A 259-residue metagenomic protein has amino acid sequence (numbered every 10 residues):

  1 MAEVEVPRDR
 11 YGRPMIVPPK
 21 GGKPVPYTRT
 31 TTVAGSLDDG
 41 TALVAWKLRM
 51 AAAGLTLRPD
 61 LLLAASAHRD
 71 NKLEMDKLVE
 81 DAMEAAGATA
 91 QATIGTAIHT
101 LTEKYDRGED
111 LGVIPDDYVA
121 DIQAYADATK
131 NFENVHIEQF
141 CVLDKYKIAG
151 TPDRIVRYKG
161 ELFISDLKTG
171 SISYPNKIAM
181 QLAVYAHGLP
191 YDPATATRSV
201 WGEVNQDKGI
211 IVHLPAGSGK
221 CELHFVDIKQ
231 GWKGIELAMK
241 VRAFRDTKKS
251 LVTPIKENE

Functional and structural regions predicted by a protein language model:
M1-A97: Charged, glycine-rich intrinsically disordered N-terminal tails and low-complexity linkers that flank
E3-P14, E80-I164, S173-K177, D192 (+1 more regions): Catalytic cores of nuclease domains that cleave nucleic-acid phosphodiester backbones
G40-A52, I122-Y125, G231-A238: Generic hydrophobic, helix-prone segments enriched in Leu/Val/Ile
Q139-L251: Mg2+/Mn2+-dependent nuclease catalytic core
K249-E259: Non-catalytic C-terminal interaction segments of nucleic acid-processing enzymes
